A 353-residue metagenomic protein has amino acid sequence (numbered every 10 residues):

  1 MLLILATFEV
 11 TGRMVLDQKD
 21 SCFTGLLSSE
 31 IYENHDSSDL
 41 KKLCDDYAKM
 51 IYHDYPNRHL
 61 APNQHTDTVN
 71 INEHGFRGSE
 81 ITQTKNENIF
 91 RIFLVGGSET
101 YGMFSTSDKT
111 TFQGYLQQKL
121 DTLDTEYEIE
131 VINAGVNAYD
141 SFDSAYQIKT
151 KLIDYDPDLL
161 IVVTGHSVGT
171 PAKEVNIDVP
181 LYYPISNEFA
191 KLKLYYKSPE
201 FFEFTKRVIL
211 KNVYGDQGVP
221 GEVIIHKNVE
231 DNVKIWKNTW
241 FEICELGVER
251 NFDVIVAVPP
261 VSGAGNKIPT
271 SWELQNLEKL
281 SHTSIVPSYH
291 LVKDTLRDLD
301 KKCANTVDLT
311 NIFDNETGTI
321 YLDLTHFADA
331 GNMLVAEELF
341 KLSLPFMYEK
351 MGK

Functional and structural regions predicted by a protein language model:
I4-S21: Membrane-interface motif at the C-terminal end of an N-terminal transmembrane signal
T7, G12, W236, L296 (+3 more regions): Histidine-centered active-site loop/cap adjacent to the catalytic His in serine esterases/O-acetyl transfer systems
M14-D17, M103-S107, D143-A145, P171-I177 (+1 more regions): Short, solvent-exposed loop/turn and secondary-structure capping segments
C22-K119, L123-D124, E316-T317: Membrane/wall-proximal cationic-aromatic binding patches
I89-F90, Y127-I129, Y155-L160, V248-I255 (+1 more regions): Loop/turn elements at helix/coil->beta-strand transitions in domains of secreted/extracellular proteins
R91-L94, K119, Y127-Y155, L160-R207: Internal alpha/beta domain cores that form substrate/cofactor-binding pockets in large enzymes and binding proteins
E99-S107, N133-A134, V229-V233, H282 (+1 more regions): Second-shell loop/turn segments in exported
G165-R297, D314-G318: Serine-dependent acyl-ester chemistry module
